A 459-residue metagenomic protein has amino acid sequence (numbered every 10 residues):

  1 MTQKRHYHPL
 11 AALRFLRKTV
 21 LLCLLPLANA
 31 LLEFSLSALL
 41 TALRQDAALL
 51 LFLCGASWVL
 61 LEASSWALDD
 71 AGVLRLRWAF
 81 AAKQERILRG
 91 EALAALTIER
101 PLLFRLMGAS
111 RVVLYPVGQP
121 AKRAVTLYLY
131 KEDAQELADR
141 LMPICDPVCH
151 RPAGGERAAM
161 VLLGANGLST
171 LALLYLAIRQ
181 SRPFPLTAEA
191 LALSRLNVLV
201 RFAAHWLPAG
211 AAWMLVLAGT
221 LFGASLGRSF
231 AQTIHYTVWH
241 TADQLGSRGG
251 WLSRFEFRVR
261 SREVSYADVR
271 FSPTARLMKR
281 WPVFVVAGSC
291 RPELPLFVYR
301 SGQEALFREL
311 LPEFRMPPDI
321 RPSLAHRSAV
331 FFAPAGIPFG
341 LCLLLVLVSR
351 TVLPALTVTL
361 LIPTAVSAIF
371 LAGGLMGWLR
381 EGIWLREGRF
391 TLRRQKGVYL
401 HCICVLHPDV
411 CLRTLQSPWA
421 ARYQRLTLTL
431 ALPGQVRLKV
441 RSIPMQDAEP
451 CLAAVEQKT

Functional and structural regions predicted by a protein language model:
M1-T459: N-terminal basic, Ser/Thr-rich segments that initiate or prime the first beta/alpha elements at protein or domain
